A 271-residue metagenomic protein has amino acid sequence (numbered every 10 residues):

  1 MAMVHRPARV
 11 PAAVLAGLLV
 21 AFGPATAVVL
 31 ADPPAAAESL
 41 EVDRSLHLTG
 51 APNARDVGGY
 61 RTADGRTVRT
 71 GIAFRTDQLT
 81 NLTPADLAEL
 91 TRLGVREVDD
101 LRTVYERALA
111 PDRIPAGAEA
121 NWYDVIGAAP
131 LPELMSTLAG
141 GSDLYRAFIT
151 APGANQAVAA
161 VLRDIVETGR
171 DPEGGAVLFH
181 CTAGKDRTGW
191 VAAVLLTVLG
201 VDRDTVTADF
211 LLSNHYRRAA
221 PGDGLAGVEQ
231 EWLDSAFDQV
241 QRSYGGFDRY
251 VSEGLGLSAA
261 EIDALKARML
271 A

Functional and structural regions predicted by a protein language model:
A2-V177, V191-A271: Cys-dependent protein tyrosine phosphatase-like superfamily
C181: Short cysteine clusters
G184: Substrate/cofactor-recognition hotspot
R187-T188: Ser/Thr-glycine-rich phosphate-binding loops at phosphate-binding pockets of nucleotides, nucleotide cofactors
